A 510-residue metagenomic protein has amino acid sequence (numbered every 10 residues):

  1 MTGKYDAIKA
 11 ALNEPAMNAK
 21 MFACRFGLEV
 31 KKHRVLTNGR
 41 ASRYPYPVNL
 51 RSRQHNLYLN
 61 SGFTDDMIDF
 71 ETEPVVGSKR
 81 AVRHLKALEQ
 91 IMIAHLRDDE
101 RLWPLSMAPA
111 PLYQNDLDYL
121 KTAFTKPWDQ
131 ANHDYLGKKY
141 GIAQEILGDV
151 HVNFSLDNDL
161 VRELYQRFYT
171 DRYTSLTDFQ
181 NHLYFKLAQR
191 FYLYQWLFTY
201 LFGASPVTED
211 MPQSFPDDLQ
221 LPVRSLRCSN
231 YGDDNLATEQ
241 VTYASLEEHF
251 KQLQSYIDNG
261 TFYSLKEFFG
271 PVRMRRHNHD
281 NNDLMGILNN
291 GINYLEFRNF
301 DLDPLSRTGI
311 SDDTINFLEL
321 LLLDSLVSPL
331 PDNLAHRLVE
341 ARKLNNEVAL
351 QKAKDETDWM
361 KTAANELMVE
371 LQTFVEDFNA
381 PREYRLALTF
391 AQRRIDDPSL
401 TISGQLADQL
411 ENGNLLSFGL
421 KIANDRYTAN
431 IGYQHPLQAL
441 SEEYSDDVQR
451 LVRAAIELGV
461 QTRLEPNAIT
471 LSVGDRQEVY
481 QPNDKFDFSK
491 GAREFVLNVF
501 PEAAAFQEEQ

Functional and structural regions predicted by a protein language model:
M1-G137, Q144-G148: Terminal catalytic/cofactor-binding subdomain
R83-R97, Y165-G203, G309-L334: Long, well-ordered alpha-helical scaffolding segments within enzyme catalytic domains, especially pronounced
L102-Y113, Y165-Y169, L334-A341: Short, glycine/acidic-rich hinge or "gate" loops at secondary-structure transitions that mediate conformational
A108, T208-Q213, R337-E347, R385-D396: A glycine-rich phosphate-binding loop feature that marks nucleotide/adenosyl-phosphate handling sites
A110-P111, A123-I142, I146, S155-I292 (+2 more regions): Loop-rich catalytic cores of soluble enzymes, especially ATP-dependent carboxylate-amine ligases and other
L288-N289, L295-V375: Substrate-recognition/cap regions that form aromatic- and gly/pro-loop-enriched pockets for small-molecule ligands
L388-Q510: Extended, compositionally biased alpha-helical segments that mediate assembly or anchoring
